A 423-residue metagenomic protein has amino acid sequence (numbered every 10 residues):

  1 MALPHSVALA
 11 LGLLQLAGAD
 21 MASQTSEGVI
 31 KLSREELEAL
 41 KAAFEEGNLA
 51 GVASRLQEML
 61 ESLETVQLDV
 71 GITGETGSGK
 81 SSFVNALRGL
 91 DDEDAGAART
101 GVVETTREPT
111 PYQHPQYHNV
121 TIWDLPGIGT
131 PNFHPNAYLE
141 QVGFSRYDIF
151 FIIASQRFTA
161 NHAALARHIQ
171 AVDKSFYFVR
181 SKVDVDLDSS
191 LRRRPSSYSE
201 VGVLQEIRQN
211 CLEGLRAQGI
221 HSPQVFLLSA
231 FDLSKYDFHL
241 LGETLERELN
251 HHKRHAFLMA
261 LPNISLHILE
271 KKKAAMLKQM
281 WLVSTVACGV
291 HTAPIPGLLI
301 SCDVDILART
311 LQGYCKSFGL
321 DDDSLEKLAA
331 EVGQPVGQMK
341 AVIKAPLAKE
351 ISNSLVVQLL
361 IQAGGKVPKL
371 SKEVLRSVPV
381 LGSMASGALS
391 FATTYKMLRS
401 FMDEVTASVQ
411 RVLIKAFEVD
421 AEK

Functional and structural regions predicted by a protein language model:
A2-P126, T130-N132, R399: Conserved G1/Walker A P-loop phosphate-binding module
P4, D20, H255, M259-K423: Alpha-helical membrane association modules
T100, T110, V120-H134, F178 (+3 more regions): AAA+ P-loop NTPase catalytic core and its hallmark functional loops
E104-T110, V120-Q170: Switch II of P-loop NTPase G domains
S145-I149, V172-F176, I220-Q224: Short glycine-/polar-rich loops that comprise or flank the Walker A/P-loop and associated switch/sensor motifs
F150-S155, V179-S181, L227-S229: Conserved beta-strand segments of the P-loop GTPase G domain that flank and frequently precede/overlap
K182-M259: Canonical P-loop GTPase G-domain recognition
